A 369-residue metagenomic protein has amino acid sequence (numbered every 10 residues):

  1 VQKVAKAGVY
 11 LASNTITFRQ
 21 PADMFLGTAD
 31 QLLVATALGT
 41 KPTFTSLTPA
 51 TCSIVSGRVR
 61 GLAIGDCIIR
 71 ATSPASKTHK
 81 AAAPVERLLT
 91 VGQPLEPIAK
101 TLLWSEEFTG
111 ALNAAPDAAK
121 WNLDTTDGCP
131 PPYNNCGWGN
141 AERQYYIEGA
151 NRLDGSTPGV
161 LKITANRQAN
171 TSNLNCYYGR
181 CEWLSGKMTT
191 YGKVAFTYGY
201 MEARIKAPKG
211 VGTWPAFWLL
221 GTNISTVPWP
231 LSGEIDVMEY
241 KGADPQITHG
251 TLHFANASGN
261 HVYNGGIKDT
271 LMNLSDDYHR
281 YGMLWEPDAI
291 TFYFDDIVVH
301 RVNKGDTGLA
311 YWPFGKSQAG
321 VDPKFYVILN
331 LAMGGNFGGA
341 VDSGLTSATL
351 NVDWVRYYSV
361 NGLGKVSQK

Functional and structural regions predicted by a protein language model:
V1-Q93: Solvent-exposed beta-strand/loop surfaces, strongest in extracytoplasmic domains of secreted and cell-surface proteins
Q93-K369: GH16 jelly-roll
